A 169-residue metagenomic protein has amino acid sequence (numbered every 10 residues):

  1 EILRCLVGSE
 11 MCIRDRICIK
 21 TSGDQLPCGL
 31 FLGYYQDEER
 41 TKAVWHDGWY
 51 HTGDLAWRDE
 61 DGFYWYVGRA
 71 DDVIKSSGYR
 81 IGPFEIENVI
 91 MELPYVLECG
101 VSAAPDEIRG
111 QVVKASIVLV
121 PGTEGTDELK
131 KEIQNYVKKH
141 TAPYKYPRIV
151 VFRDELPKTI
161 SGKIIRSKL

Functional and structural regions predicted by a protein language model:
E1-G8, I13: Single conserved hydrophobic/aromatic residue that forms the stacking wall/gate of nucleotide- or nucleobase-binding
G8, Q36, H46, E92 (+1 more regions): Phosphate-coordinating loops and pocket residues in cytosolic domains that bind phosphorylated ligands
E10, R14-A43, I81: Conserved ATP/PPi-binding loop(s) of AMP-dependent carboxylate-activating enzymes
P27, L32, R40, L55-Y144 (+3 more regions): AMP-binding/adenylate-forming catalytic core of the ANL superfamily
V150-R153: General small-molecule cofactor/ligand-binding pocket signal
